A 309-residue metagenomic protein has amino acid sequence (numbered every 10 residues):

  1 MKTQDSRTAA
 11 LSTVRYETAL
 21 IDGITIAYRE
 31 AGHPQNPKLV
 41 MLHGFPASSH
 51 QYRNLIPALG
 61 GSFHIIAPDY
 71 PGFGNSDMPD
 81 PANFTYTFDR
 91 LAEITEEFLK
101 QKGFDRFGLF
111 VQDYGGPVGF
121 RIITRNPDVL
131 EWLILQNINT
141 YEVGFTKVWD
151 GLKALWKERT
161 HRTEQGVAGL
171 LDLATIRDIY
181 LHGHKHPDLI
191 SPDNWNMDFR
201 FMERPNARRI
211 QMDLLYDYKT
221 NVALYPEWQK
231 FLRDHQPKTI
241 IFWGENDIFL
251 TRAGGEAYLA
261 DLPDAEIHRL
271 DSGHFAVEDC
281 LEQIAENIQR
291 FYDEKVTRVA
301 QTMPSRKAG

Functional and structural regions predicted by a protein language model:
M1-Q4, K307-G309: N-terminal targeting or regulatory segments adjacent to alpha/beta-hydrolase or S9 domains
K2-I26, A31-P34, K38, P46 (+6 more regions): Flexible "cap/lid" subdomain of the alpha/beta-hydrolase fold that forms the substrate-access gate
F45-I56: The serine-hydrolase catalytic nucleophile loop
Q51, Y70-F73: Recognition helices and adjacent regulatory flanks at domain boundaries
L55-F63: A short, Lys/Arg-enriched amphipathic alpha-helix followed by its capping loop at the start of a domain
G273-A285: Catalytic histidine-centered segment of alpha/beta-hydrolase-like enzymes
V296-G309: Alpha/beta-hydrolase-fold serine-hydrolase catalytic core, especially in secreted/extracellular enzymes
